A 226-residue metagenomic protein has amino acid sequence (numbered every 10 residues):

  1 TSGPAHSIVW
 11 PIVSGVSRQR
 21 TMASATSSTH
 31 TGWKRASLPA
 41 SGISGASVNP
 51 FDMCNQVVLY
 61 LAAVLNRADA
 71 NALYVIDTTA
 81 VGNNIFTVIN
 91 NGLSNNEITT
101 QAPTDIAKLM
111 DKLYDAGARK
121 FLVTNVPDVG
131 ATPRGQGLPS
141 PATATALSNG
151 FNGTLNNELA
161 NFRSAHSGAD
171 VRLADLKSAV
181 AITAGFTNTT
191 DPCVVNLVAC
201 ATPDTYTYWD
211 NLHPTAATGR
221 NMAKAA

Functional and structural regions predicted by a protein language model:
T1-A226: Conserved active-site regions of diverse hydrolases
